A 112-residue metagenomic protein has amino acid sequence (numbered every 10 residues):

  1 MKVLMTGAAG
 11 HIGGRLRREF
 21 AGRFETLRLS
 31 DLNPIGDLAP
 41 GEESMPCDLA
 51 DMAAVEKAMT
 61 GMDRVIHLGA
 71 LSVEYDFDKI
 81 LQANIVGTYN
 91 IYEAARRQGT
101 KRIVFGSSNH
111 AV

Functional and structural regions predicted by a protein language model:
K2, E25-T26, K101-R102: Residues at the starts of beta-strands that form the adenosine-phosphate
V3-R23: N-terminal Rossmann NAD(P)H-binding glycine-rich loop of SDR-like oxidoreductase domains
T6, S30, V65-L68, I103-N109: SDR active-site strand-loop-helix element
R23-G36: Conserved glycine-rich Rossmann-like NAD(P)H-binding loop of the short-chain dehydrogenase/reductase
G36, L49-A83: NAD(P)H-binding glycine-rich loop region in Rossmannoid oxidoreductase-like domains and their noncatalytic homologs
S44, I80, A95: A hydrophobic alpha-helix adjacent to the NAD(P)-binding/active-site core of NAD(P)-dependent oxidoreductases, strongly
D51, R64, G87-N90, R102: Conserved cofactor-binding/catalytic machinery of classical short-chain dehydrogenase/reductase
N90-V112: Conserved Rossmann-fold NAD(P)-dependent oxidoreductase catalytic core, especially the SDR/UDP-sugar
